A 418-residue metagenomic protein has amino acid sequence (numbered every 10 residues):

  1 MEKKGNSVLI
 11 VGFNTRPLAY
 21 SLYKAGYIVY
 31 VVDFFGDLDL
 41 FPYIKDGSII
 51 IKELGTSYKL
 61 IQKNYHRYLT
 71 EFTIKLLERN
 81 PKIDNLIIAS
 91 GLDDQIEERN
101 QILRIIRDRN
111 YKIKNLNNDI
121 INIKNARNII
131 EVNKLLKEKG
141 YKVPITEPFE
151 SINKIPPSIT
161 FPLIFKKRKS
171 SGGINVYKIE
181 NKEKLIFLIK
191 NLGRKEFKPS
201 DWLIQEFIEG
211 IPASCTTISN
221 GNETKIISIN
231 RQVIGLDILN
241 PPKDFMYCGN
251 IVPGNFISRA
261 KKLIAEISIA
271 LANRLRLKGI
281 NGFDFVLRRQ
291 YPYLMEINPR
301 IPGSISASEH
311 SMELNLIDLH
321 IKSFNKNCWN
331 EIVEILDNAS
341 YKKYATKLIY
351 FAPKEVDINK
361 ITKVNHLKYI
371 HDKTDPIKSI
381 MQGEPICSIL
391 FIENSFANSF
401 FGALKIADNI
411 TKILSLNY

Functional and structural regions predicted by a protein language model:
M1-A126, E138, K405-T411, S415-Y418: ATP-binding N-terminal substructure of ATP-dependent carboxylate-amine bond-forming enzymes
N6, I155, L319-Y418: Peripheral (often C-terminal) accessory segments that flank ATP-dependent C-N-forming ligase machineries
D108-Y177, K182, P199: A conserved helix-loop-beta module that forms one wall/lid of the active-site cleft in ATP-utilizing catalytic domains
I145-T146, P162-N191, W202, P212-T216 (+3 more regions): Glycine-rich phosphate-binding loop of ATP-grasp-fold ATP-dependent ligases
L163, K225, Y293-E296: Protein kinase-like catalytic core scaffold
E206-L275, N298-K322, S340: ATP-dependent carboxylate/phosphate-activation module, predominantly the ATP-grasp catalytic core and closely related
S219-T224, L287-Y291, P353-K354, E393-N394: Short acidic-glycine loop/turn motifs at beta-strand connectors
L277-R289, I332-V333: A short glycine-rich, hydrophobically flanked beta-strand micro-motif that places a catalytic Asp/Glu for divalent metal
